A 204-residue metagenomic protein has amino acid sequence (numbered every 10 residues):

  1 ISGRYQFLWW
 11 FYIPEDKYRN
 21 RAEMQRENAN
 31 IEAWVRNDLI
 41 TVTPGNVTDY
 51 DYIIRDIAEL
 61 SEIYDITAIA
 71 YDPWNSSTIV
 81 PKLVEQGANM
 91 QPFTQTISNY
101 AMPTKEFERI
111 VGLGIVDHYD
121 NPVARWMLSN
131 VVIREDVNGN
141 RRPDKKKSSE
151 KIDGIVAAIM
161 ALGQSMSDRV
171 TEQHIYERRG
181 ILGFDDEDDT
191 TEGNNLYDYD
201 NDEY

Functional and structural regions predicted by a protein language model:
I1-D51, T94, K105, H118: Metal-dependent catalytic core segments for phosphate chemistry
G3, N75-M90: Conserved helicase motor "Helicase C" RecA-like lobe of SF1/SF2 P-loop NTPases
R26-W34, Q86-E172: Metal-dependent DNA phosphodiester-chemistry modules and their immediately adjacent helices/loops in DNA-processing
D49-E59: Well-ordered alpha-helical segments embedded in enzymatic catalytic cores
E59-T67, Q86-M90: Short, surface-exposed connector motifs at secondary-structure boundaries
I63-W74, V80: Short glycine-rich phosphate-binding loop at a beta-alpha junction
W74-T78, V123-I133, I175-D185: A glycine-rich phosphate-binding loop feature that marks nucleotide/adenosyl-phosphate handling sites
L162-Y204: Acidic two-metal-ion nuclease catalytic site recognized across multiple nuclease folds, prominently DnaQ/RNase D-T
